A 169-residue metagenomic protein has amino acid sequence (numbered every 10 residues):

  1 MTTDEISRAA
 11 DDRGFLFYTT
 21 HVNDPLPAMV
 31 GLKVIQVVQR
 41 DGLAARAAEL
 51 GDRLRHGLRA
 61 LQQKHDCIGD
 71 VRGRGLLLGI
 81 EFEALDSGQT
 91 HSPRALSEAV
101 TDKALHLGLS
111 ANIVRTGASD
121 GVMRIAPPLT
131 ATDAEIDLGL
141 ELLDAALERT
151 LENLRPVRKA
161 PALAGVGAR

Functional and structural regions predicted by a protein language model:
M1-R169: Conserved N-terminal phosphate-binding loop of PLP-dependent enzymes in the Aspartate aminotransferase
